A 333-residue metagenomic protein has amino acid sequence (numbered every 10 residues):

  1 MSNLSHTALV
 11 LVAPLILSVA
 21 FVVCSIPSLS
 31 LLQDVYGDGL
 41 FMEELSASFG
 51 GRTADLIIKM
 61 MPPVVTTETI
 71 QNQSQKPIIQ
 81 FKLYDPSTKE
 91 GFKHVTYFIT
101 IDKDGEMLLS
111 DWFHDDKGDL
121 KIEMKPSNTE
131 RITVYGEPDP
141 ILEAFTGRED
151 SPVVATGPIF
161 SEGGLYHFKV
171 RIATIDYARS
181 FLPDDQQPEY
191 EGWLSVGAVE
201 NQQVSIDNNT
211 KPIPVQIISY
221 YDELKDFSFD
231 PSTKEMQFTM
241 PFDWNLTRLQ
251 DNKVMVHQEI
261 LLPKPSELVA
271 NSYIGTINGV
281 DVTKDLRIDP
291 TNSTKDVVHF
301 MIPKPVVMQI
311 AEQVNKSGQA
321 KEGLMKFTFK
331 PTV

Functional and structural regions predicted by a protein language model:
M1-D38, A47-S48, F81, G275 (+2 more regions): Secretory targeting signatures
S28-H94: Beta-strand-rich domain onsets/edges
L40, D176-P212: Short beta-strand elements
Q75-I79, K234-M236, V254-Q258: Structural beta-strand segments of beta-rich domains
L83-D115: Short flexible loop/turn segments that cap and initiate beta-strands
G118-A155, T291-Q309: Aromatic sugar-binding surface patches on proteins that engage polysaccharides or sugar-phosphate polymers
R248-N271: Surface-exposed beta-strand/loop patches in extracellular or lumenal glycoproteins
P290-V333: C-terminal beta-strand-rich structural cap/linker in extracellular carbohydrate-active enzymes
